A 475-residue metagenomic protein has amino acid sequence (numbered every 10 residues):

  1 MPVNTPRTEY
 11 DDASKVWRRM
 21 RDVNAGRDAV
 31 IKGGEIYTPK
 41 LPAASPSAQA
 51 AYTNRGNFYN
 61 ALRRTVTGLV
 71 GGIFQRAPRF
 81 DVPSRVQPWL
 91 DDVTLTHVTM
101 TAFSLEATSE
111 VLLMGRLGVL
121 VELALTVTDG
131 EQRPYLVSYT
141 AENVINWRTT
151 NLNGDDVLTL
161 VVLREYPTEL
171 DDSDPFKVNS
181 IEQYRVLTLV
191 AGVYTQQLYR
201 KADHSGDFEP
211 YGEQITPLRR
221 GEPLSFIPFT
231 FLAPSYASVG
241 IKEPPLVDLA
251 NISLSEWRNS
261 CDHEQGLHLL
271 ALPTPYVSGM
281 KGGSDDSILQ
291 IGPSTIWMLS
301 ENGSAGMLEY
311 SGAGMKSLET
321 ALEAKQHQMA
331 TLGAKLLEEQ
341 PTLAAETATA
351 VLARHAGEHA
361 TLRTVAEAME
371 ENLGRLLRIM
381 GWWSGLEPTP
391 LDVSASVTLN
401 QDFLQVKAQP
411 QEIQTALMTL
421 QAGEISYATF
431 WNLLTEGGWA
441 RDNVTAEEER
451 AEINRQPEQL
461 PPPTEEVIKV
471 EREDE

Functional and structural regions predicted by a protein language model:
M1-Y139, N143, L152, P462-E475: Extended, helix-rich architectural segments
I73, A77, T96-F103, E110-G118 (+11 more regions): Short secondary-structure junctions and interdomain/linker hinges
S104, Y310, G314-S317, A321 (+1 more regions): Non-transmembrane, amphipathic alpha-helical segments
A107-V111, I252, L318-A321, K325 (+1 more regions): Amphipathic alpha-helix face/heptad-repeat signature
L112-M114, G118-Y236: Extended, regular secondary-structure scaffolds
L120, V162-R164, E309, S396-D402 (+1 more regions): Residues in well-ordered beta-strands of folded domains
P210-A350: Extended, charged amphipathic alpha-helical segments
I291, A324-E475: C-terminal helix-loop subdomains that flank or include functional centers
